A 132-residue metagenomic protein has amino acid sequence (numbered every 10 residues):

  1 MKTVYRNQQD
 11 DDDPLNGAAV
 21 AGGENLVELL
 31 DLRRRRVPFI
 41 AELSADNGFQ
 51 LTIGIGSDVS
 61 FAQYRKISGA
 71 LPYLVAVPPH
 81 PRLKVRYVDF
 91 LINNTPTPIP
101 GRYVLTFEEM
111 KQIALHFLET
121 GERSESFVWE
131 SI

Functional and structural regions predicted by a protein language model:
M1-R34, F49, R65-I132: Acidic, proline/glycine-rich low-complexity IDRs
R35-I40: Short, hydrophobic/aromatic-rich segments at coil-to-beta transitions
A41, V59-K66: Short, hydrophobic/proline-enriched secondary-structure or compact coil segments at domain edges
S44-A45: Acidic surface patches and DE-rich sequence motifs
F49-S57: Broad, structure-driven detector of short, well-ordered beta-strand segments within folded domains
